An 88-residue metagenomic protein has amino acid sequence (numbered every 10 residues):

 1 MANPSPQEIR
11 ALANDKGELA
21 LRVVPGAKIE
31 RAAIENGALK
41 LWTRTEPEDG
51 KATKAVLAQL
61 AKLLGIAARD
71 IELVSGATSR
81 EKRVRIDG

Functional and structural regions predicted by a protein language model:
M1-L57, K62-A68, E72-G88: Contiguous, often N-terminal, cationic amphipathic patches that form binding interfaces
